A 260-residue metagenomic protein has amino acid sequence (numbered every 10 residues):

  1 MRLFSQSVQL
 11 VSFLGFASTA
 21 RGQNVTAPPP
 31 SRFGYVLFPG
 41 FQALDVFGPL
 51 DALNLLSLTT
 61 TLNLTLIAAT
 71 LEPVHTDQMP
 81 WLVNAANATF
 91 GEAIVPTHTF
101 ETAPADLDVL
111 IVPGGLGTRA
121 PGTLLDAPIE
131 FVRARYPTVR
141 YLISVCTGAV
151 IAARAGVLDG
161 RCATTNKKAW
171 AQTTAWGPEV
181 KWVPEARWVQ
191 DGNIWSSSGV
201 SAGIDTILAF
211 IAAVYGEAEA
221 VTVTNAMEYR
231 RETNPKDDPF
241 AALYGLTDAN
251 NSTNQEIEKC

Functional and structural regions predicted by a protein language model:
M1-Q23: Fungal secretory targeting signals
G15-L142, V150-R154, A171, W176 (+3 more regions): Extended, subdomain-level signal for the structured scaffold at the beginning of enzyme domains
P137-Y141, V157-C162, N193: Short active-site oxyanion
L142-I143, T164, V183, W195: Structural detector of well-ordered beta-strand residues that form the stable sheet scaffold of enzyme domains
V157-A175: Short, glycine-/small-residue-rich phosphate/pyrophosphate-handling segment
K181-G192: The feature captures the short pre-catalytic strand/loop hairpin that immediately precedes and shapes the active-site
N193-G199: A short glycine-threonine-serine/GTX helix/turn-capping micro-motif
